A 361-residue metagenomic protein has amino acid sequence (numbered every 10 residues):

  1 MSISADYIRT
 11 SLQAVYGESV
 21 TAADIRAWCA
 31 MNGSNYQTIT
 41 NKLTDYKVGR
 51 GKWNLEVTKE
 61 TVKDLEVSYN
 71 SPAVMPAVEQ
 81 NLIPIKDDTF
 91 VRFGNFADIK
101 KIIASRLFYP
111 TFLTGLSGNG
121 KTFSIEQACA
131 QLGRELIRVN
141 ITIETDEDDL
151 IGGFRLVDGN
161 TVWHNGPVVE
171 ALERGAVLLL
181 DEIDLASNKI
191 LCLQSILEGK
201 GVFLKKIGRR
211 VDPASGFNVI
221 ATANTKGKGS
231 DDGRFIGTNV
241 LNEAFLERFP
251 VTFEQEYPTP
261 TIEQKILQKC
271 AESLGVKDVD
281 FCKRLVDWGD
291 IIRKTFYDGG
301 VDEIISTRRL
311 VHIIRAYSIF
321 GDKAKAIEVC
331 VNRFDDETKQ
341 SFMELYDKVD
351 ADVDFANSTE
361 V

Functional and structural regions predicted by a protein language model:
M1-V20: Positively charged, polyanion-binding regions of nucleic-acid-associated proteins
S2-S4, A23-T44, V48-R50, L55-V361: C-terminal regulatory/interaction module of P-loop NTP-utilizing enzymes
